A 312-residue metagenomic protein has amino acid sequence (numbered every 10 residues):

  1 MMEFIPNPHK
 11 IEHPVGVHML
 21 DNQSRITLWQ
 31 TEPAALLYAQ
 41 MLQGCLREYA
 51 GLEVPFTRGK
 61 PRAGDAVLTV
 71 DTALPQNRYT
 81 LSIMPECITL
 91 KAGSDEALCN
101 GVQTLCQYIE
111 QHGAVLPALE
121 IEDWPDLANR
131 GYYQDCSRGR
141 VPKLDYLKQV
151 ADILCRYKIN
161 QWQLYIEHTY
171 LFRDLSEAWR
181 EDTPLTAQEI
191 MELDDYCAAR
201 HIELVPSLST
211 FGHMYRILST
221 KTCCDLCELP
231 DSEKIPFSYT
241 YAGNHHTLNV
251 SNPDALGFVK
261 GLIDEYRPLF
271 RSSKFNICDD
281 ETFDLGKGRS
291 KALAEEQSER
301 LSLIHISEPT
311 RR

Functional and structural regions predicted by a protein language model:
M1-R130: Contiguous, structured surface segment used for ligand recognition
S94, L154, L204, I277: Conserved, mostly hydrophobic/aromatic
N129-Y133, Q161-Q163, H201-V205, K274-N276: Structural preference for beta-strand elements that scaffold enzyme active sites
Y132-Y146, T247-D254: Active-site mouth loops of central-metabolism enzymes
Y146-H168: Catalytic domains of carbohydrate-active enzymes, especially glycoside hydrolases
A151, I190-D194, V259-R267: Generic structural signal for well-ordered alpha-helices, preferentially at hydrophobic/aromatic core positions
Q163-E203, H213-G257, F283-S302: Aromatic- and acidic-residue-enriched carbohydrate-binding clefts of CAZyme catalytic domains
I304-R312: Residue-level detector of conserved catalytic or cofactor/ligand-binding positions in enzyme active sites
